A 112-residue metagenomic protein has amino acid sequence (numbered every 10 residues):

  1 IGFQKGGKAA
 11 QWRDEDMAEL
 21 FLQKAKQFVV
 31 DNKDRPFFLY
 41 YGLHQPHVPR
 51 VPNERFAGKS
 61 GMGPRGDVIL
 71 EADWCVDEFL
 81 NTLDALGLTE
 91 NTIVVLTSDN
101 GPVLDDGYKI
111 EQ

Functional and structural regions predicted by a protein language model:
I1, P46-V48, F79-T82: RecA-like P-loop NTPase motor core of helicase/translocase proteins
I1-Q11: Catalytic-site neighborhoods of secreted/periplasmic enzymes that process anionic sulfate/phosphate groups
A9-D31: Feature for exported/extracytoplasmic and membrane-associated proteins, marking the mature portion
Q11-M17, S60-C75, L88: A short beta-strand-to-alpha-helix junction
Q23-V68, V103-E111: Active-site His/acidic residue clusters
E71-K109: Metal-dependent active-site segment of extracytoplasmic phospho-/sulfohydrolases and closely related
